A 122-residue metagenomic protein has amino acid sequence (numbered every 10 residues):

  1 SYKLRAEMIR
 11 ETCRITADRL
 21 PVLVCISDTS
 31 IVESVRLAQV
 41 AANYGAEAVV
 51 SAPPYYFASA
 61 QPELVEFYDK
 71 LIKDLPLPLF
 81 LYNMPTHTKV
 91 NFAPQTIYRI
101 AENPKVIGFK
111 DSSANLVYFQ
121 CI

Functional and structural regions predicted by a protein language model:
S1-K89, I97: Active-site beta->alpha loop and helix N-cap motifs at the rims of alpha/beta catalytic domains
K73-D74, P85-I122: Catalytic alpha/beta core domains of metabolic enzymes, predominantly
